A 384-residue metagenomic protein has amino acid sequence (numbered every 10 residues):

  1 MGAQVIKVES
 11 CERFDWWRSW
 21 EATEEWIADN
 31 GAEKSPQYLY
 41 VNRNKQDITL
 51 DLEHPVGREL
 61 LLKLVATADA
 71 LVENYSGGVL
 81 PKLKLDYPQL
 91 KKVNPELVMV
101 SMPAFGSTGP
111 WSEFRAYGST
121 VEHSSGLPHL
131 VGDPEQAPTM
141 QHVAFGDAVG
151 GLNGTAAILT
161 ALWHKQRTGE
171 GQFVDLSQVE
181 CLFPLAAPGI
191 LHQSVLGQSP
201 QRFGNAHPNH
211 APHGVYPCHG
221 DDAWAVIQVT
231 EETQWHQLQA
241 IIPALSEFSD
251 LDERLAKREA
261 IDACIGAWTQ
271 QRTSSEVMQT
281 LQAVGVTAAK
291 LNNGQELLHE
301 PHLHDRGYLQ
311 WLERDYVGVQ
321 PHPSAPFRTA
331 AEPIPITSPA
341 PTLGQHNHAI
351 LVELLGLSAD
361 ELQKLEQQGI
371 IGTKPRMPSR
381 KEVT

Functional and structural regions predicted by a protein language model:
M1-R167, R202, T342, H348-T384: N-terminal helix-loop segment corresponding to the beta1-alpha1 unit of nucleotide/adenylate-binding folds
E12, A104-G106, Q178-F183, G220-D222 (+2 more regions): Glycine-rich beta-alpha junction loops
D29-N30, Y38, F203-P208, V215 (+4 more regions): Short Gly/Pro-enriched turn/cap motifs at secondary-structure boundaries
P138-V149, G171-F173, F203-H207, A211-H213 (+2 more regions): A short glycine-threonine-serine/GTX helix/turn-capping micro-motif
G151-G171, P184, P188-L196, Q239-A244: Oxidoreductase and adenylate-handling cofactor-binding alpha/beta cores
P212-A288: Aromatic-enriched alpha-helical interface/lid elements that frame and gate functional surfaces
S249, L255-K257, E313-K364: Flexible, small-/acidic-enriched active-site or ligand-binding loops
A283-T337: A glycine-rich dinucleotide-binding beta-alpha-beta segment and adjacent secondary-structure elements that constitute
